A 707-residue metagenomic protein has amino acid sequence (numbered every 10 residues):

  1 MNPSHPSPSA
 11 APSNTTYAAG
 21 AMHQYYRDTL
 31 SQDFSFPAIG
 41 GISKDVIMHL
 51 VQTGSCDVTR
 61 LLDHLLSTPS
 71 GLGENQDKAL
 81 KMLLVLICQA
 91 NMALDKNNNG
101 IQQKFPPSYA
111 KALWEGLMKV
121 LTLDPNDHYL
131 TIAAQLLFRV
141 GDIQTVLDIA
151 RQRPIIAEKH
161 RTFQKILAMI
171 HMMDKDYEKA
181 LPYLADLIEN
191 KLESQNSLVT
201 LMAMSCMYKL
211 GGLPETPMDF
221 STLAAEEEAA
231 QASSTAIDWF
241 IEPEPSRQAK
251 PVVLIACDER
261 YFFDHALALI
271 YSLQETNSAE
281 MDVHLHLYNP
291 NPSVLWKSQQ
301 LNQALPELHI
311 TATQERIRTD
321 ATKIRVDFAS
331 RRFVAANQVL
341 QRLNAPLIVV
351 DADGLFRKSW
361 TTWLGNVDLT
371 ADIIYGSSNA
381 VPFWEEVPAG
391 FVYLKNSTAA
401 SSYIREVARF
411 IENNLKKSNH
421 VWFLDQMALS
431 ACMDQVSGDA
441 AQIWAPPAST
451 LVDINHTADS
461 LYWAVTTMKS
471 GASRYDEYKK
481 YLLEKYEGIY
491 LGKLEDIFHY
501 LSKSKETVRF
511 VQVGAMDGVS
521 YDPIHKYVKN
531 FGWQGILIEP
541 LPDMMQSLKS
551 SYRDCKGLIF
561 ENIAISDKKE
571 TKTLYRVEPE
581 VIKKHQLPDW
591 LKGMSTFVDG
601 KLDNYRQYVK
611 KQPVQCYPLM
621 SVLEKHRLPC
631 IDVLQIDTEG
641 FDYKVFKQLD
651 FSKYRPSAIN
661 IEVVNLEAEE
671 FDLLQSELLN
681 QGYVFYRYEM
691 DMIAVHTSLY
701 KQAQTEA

Functional and structural regions predicted by a protein language model:
T16-Q52, L72-G100, P125-Q135, R161-M169 (+1 more regions): Amphipathic alpha-helical repeat scaffolds of TPR domains
S31-F36, S67-E74, M118-D124, R151-K159 (+2 more regions): Solenoid-like repeat scaffolds
P37, M173, C206, G212-D320 (+4 more regions): N-terminal anchoring/stem segment of glycosyltransferases
S55, P107-A110, I143, Y177 (+1 more regions): TPR-repeat structural position
L308-H309, E477-A707: Phosphate/nucleotide-binding beta-alpha loop and adjacent structural elements of enzyme active sites
D327-E386: GT-A fold catalytic core of metal-dependent nucleotide-sugar glycosyltransferases, centered on the diacidic
A399-K480: Catalytic core and acceptor-binding pocket of nucleotide-sugar-dependent glycosyltransferases
